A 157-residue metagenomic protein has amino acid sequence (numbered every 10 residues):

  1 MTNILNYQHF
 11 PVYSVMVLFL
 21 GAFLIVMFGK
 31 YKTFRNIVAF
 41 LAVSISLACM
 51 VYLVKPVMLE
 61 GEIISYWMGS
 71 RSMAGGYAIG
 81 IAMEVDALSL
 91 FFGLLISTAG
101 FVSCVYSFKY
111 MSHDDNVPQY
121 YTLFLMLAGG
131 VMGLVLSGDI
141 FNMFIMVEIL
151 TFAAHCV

Functional and structural regions predicted by a protein language model:
M1-V12, L24-F108, S112-T122: Transmembrane helix-loop-helix hairpins at membrane boundaries of multipass inner-membrane proteins
V12-Y13, F19: A generic transmembrane alpha-helix motif of multi-pass inner-membrane proteins
S14, A82-M83, V135, F144: Residue-level signal for helical boundary/lining positions with a hydrophobic bias
M16, L41-S44, T98, M126 (+1 more regions): Hydrophobic residues within alpha-helical transmembrane segments of multi-pass solute transporters/permease subunits
L18, V38, D86, D139 (+1 more regions): Divalent metal-coordination and catalytic microenvironments
L20-L24, S103-Y106, I149-V157: Juxtamembrane interface elements at the cytosolic ends of transmembrane helices in multi-pass membrane proteins
Q119-V157: Alpha-helical multi-pass transmembrane bundles of energy-transducing inner-membrane proteins
